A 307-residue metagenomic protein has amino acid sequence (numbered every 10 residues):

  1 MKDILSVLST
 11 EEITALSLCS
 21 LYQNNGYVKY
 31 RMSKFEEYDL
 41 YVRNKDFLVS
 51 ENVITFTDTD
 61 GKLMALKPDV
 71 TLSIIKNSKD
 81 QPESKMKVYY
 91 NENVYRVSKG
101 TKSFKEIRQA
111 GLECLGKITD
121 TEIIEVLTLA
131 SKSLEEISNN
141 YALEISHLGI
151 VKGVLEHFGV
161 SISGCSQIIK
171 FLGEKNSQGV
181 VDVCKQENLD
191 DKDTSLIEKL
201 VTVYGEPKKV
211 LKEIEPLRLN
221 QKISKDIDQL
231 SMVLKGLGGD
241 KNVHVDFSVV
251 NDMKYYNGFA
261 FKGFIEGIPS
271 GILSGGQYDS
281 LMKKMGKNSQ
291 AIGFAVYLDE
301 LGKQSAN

Functional and structural regions predicted by a protein language model:
M1-K67, I124: TRNA-binding/sensing appendages of the translation machinery
V7-N25, E37, D69-P82, Y89-N139 (+1 more regions): Positively charged, Gly/Ser-enriched RNA/tRNA-binding surfaces
K29-R31, A142, S163, K192 (+1 more regions): A local structural micro-motif
Y30, E144, H244-D246: General small-molecule cofactor/ligand-binding pocket signal
M32-E51, S146-E156, V249-G258: Beta-rich nucleic-acid/ligand-interaction surfaces
N52-D58, V160-D182, I265: Acidic, His- and aromatic-enriched active-site or binding-groove loops in soluble protein domains that engage sugars
L66, S146, V296: A conserved hydrophobic position in a structured secondary element of the catalytic/binding core that shapes
I137-N140, E144-H157, S161-C165, Q178: Extended alpha-helical scaffolds
